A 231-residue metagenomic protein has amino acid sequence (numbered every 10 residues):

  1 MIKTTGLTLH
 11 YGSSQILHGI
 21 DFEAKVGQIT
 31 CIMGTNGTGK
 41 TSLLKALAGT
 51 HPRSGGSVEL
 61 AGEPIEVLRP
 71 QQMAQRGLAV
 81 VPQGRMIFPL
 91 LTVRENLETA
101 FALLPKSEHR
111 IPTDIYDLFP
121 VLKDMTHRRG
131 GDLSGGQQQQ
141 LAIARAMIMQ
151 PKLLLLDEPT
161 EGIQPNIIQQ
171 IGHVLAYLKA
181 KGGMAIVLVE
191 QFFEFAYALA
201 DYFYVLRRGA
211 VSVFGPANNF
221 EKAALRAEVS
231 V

Functional and structural regions predicted by a protein language model:
M33-T35: The feature captures the beta-strand-to-loop junction immediately N-terminal to the Walker
A48: Helix-to-loop junction immediately C-terminal to a conserved catalytic motif
G56-P64, R76, E108-D117, V213-G215: Conserved ABC transporter NBD signature motif
R129-L133: Conserved ABC ATPase signature
A146-M147: ABC ATPase C-loop
L154-E158: Catalytic Walker B motif of ABC-type/P-loop ATPase nucleotide-binding domains
Q169-G182: Helical segment within the ABC ATPase nucleotide-binding domain
